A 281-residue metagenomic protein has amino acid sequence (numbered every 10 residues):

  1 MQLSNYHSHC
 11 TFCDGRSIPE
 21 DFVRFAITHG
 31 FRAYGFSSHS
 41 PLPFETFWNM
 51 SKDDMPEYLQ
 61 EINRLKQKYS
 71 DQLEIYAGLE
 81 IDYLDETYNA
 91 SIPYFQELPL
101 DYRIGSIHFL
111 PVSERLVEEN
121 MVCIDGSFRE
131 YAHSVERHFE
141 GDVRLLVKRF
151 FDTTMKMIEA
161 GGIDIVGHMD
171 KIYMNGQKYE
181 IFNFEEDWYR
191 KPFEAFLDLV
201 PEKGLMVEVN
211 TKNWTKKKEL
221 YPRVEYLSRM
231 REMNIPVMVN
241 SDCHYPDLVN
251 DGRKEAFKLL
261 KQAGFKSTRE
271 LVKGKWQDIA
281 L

Functional and structural regions predicted by a protein language model:
M1-D85, N89-E97, D101, Y173-D187 (+5 more regions): An N-terminally biased module of ancient metal coordination in phosphate/nucleic-acid-related enzymes
H9, Y131-G141, K275-L281: A generic hydrophobic-segment detector
Y34-F36, R103, V166, V207 (+1 more regions): Hydrophobic residues within beta-strands of alpha/beta enzymes
S37, S106, M169, N210 (+1 more regions): Conserved residues at the C-terminal ends of beta-strands
M55-E202: Extended substrate/RNA-proximal surfaces in nucleic-acid metabolism proteins
D152-M155, A160-G161, E225, F257-A263 (+1 more regions): C-terminal functional module detector
D187-V249: Active-site-adjacent C-terminal substructures of enzyme catalytic domains
